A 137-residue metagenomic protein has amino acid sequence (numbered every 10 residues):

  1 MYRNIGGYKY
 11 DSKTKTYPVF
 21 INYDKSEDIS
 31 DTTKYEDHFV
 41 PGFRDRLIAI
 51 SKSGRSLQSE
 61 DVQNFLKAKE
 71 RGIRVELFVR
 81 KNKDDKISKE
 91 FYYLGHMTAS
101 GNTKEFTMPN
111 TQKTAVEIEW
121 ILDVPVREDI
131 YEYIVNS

Functional and structural regions predicted by a protein language model:
M1-E90: Acidic, glycine-rich low-complexity segments with interspersed aromatic residues
D84-S137: Compact mixed alphabeta submodule
